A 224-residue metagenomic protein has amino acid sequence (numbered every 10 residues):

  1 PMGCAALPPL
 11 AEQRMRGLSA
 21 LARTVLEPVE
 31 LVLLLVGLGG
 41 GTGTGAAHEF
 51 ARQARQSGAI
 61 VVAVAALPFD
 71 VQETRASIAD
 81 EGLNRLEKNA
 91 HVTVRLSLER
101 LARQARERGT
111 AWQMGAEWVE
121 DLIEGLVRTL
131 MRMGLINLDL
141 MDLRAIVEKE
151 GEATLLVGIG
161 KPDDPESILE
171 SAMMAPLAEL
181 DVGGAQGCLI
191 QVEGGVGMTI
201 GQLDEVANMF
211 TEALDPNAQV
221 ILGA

Functional and structural regions predicted by a protein language model:
P1-A224: Tubulin/FtsZ superfamily GTPase core signature
